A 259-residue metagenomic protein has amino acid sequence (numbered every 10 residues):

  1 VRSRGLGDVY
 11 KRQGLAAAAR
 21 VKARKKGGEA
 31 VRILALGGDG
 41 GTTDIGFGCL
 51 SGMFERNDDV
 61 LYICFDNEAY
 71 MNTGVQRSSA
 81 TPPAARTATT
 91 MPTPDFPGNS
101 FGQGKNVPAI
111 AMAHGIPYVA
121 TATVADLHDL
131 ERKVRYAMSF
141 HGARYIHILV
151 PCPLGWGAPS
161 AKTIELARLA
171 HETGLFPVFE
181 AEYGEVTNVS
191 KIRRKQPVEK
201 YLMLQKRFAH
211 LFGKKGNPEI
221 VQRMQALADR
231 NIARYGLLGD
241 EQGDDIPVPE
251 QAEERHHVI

Functional and structural regions predicted by a protein language model:
V1-L6, Y10: Single conserved hydrophobic/aromatic residue that forms the stacking wall/gate of nucleotide- or nucleobase-binding
R4, A19-R20, G213: N-terminal export/assembly segments and adjacent metallocofactor-ligating motifs of anaerobic energy-metabolism
D8, K22, A122: Glycine-rich phosphate/ribose-binding loops and adjacent secondary-structure elements that form binding surfaces
K11-G37: Long, hydrophobic/aromatic-enriched structural stretches that serve as scaffold segments
K26-L34, D44-L61, F65-Y201: Glycine-rich ThDP/TPP pyrophosphate-binding loop and its adjacent helix/strand module within ThDP-dependent enzymes
L36, I63, H256-I259: Structural motif
G38-T42: Short, glycine-rich nucleotide/cofactor-binding loops
C152-I259: Flexible, low-complexity linker and terminal segments
